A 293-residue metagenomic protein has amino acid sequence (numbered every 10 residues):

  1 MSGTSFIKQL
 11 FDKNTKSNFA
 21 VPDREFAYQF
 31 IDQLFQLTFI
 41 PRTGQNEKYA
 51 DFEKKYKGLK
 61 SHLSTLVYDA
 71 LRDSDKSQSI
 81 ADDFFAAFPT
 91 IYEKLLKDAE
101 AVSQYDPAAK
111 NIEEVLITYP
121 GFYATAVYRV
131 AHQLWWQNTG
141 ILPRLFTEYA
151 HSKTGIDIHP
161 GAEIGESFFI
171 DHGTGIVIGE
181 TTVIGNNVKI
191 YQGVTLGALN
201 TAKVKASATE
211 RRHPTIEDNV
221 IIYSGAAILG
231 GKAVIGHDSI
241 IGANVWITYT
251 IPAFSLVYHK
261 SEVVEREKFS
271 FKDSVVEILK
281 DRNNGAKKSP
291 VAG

Functional and structural regions predicted by a protein language model:
M1-L145, K272-G293: Terminal amphipathic alpha-helical/low-complexity segments used for targeting or macromolecular assembly
K110-I112, R129, H151-K153, Y191 (+1 more regions): Residue-level signal for pocket-adjacent positions within structured domains
T154, H159-P160, G165-E166, D171-E180 (+11 more regions): Left-handed beta-helix
V204-H213: Regulatory activation segment
T248-Y249, S255, V263-K268, L279-K287 (+1 more regions): A detector for short metal-coordination/catalytic motifs
